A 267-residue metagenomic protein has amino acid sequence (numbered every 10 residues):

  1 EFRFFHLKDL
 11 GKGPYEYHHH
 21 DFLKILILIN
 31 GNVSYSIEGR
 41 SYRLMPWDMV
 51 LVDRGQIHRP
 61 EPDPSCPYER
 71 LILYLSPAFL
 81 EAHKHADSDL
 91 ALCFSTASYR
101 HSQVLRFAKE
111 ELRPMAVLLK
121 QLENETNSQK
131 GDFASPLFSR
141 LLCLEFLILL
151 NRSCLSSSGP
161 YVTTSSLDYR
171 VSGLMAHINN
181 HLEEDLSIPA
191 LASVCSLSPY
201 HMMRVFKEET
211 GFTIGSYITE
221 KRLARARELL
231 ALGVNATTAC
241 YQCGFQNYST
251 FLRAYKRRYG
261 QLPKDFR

Functional and structural regions predicted by a protein language model:
E1-K8, E61-S128, R152-S156: A hydrophobic/aromatic-rich effector-binding and dimerization subdomain of bacterial HTH-type transcriptional regulators
E1-M49, Q56, P64, D87-C93 (+2 more regions): Generic protein-terminus/edge-of-domain signal
L112-A116, K120, R140-C143, G159-L186 (+2 more regions): A short, Lys/Arg-enriched amphipathic alpha-helix from helix-turn-helix/homeodomain DNA-binding modules
L118, E125, S135-F138, L142 (+1 more regions): Amphipathic coiled-coil alpha-helices
K130-F133: Membrane-interface helix-boundary motifs at transmembrane edges
F146, E209, A226: DNA major-groove recognition helices of helix-turn-helix
L149-L155, H177-K221, C240-F266: Basic/polar phosphate-binding segments, predominantly the helix-turn-helix DNA-binding elements of transcriptional
